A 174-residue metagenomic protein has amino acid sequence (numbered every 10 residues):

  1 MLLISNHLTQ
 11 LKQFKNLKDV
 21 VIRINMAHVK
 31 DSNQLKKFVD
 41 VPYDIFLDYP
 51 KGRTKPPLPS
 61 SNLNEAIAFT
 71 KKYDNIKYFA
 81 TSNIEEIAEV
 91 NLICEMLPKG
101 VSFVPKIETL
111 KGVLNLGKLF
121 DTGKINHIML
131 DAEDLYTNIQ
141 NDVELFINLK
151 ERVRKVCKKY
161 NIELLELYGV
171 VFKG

Functional and structural regions predicted by a protein language model:
M1-G174: Non-catalytic helical/linker scaffolds that mediate oligomerization, partner binding, and domain coupling around large
